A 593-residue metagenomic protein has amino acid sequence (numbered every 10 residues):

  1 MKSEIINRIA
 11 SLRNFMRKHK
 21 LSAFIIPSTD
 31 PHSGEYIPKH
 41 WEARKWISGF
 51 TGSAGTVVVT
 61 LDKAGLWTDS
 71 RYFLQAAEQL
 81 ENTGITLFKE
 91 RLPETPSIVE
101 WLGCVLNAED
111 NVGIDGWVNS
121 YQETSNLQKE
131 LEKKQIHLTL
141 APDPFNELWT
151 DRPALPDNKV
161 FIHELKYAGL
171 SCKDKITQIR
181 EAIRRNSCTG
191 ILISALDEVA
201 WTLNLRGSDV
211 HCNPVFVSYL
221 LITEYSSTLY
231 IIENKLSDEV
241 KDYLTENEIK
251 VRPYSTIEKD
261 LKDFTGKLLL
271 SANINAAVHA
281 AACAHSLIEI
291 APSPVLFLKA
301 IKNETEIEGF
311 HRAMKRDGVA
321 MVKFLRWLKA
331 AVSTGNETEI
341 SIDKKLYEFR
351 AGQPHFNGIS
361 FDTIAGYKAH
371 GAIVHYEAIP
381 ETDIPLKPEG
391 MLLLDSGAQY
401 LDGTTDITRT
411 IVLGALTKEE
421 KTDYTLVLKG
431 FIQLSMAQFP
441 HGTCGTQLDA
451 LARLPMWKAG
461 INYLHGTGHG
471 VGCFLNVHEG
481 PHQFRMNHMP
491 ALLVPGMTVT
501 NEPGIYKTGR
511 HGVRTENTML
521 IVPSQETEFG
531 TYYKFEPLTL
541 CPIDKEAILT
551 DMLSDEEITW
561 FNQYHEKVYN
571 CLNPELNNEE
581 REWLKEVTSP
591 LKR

Functional and structural regions predicted by a protein language model:
M1-R593: Active-site neighborhoods and metal-handling regions in enzymes and metal-associated proteins
